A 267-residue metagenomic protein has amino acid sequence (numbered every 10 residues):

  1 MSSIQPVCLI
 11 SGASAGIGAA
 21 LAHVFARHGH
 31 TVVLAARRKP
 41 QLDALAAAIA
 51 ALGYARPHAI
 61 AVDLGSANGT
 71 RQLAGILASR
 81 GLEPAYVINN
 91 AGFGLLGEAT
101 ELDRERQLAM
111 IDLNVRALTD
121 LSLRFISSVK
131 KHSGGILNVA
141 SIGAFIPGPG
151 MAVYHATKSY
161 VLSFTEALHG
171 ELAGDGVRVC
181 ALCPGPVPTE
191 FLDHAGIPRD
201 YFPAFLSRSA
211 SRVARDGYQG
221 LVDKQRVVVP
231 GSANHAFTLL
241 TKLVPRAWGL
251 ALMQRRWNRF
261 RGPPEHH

Functional and structural regions predicted by a protein language model:
S14-A15: Conserved glycine-rich cofactor-binding loop
H28-L45: Conserved glycine-rich Rossmann-like NAD(P)H-binding loop of the short-chain dehydrogenase/reductase
N90-L95: Conserved NAD(P)H cofactor-binding loop of Rossmann-fold oxidoreductase domains
E98-A99, D103-I111: Substrate-binding pocket helix/loop in short-chain dehydrogenase/reductase
S122, T157: Active-site helix of classical SDR
S141: Residue(s) in the substrate-gating loop at a strand-loop-helix junction that position the organic substrate next
A181, Y201-T238: C-terminal helical subdomain
